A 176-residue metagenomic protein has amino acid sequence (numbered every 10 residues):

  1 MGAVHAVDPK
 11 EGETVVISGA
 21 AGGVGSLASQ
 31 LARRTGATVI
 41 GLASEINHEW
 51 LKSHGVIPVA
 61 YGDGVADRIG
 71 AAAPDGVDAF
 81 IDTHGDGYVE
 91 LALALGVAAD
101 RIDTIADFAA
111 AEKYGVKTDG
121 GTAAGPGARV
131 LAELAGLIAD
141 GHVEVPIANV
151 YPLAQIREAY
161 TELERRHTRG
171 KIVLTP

Functional and structural regions predicted by a protein language model:
M1-P176: Terminal helix/beta-alpha structural elements that buttress the NAD(P)+-binding lobe
